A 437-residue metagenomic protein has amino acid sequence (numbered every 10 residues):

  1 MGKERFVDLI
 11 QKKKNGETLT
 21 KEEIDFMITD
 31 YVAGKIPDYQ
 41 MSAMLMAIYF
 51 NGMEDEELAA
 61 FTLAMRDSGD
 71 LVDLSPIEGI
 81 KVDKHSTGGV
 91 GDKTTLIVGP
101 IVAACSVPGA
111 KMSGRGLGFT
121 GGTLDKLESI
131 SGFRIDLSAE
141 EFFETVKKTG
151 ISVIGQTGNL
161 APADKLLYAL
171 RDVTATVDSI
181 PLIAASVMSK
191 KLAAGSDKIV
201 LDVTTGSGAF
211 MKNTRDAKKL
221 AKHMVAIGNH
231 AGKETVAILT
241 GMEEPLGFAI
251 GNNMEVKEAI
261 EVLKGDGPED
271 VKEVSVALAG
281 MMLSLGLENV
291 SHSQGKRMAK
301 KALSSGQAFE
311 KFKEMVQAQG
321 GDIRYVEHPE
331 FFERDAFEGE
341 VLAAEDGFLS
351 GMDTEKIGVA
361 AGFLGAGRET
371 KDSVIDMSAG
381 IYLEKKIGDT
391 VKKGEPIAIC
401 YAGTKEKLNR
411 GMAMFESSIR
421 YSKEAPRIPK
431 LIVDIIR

Functional and structural regions predicted by a protein language model:
M1-G91, S129, K311-D322, I436-R437: Acidic, glycine/proline-rich low-complexity segments that act as flexible tails and inter-domain linkers
D8, K13, T18-K21, Y31 (+5 more regions): Well-ordered secondary-structure scaffolds
L45-Y49, K126, D164-V173, D202-M211 (+1 more regions): Active-site-proximal beta-alpha loop/turn segments in soluble metabolic enzymes
F50, L96-G109, K190-G195, I227-A231 (+1 more regions): Alpha-helix C-terminal capping segments
I80-A103, V107-F119: Glycine/serine-rich anion-binding loops at beta->alpha junctions that coordinate negatively charged ligand groups
M112, V146, I154-T157, V187 (+2 more regions): Short beta-strand segments
K126-S152, K222-G228, G232: A glycine-rich helix N-cap at a beta->alpha junction
K147-S196: Phosphate/diphosphate-binding glycine-rich loops and adjacent basic-rich segments that engage nucleotide
